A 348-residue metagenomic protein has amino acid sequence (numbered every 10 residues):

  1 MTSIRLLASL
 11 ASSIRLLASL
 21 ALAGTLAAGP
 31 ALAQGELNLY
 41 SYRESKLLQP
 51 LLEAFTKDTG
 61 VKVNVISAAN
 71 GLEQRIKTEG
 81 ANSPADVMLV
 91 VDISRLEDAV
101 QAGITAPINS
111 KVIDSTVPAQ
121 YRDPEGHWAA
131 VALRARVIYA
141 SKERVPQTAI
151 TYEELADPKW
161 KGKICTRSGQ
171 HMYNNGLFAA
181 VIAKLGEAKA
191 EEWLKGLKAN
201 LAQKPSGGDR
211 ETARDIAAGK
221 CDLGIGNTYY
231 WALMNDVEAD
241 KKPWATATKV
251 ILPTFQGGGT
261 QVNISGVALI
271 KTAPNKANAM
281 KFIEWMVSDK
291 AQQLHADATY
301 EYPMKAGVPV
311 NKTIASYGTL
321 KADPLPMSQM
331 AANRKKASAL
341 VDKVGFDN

Functional and structural regions predicted by a protein language model:
A27-A33: Sec/Tat signal peptide C-region and signal peptidase I cleavage site
Q34-D98: Early extracytoplasmic/lumenal segment of secretory-pathway proteins
Y40-R43, P124-E125, A140-K142, Q147 (+3 more regions): Short beta-strand->loop
S83-M88, A106-I138, E153, K163-T166: A structural signal for short loop-to-beta-strand junctions that line the ligand-binding cleft of periplasmic/secreted
I93-I104, D123-I150, F178-A179, V262-A268: Periplasmic solute-binding protein
Y173, A180-P253: Ligand-binding pocket segment of bilobal, Venus flytrap-like solute-binding proteins
S265-P324: Mature extracytoplasmic/periplasmic domains
K312-N348: Extracellular/periplasmic bilobal clamshell ligand-binding domains
